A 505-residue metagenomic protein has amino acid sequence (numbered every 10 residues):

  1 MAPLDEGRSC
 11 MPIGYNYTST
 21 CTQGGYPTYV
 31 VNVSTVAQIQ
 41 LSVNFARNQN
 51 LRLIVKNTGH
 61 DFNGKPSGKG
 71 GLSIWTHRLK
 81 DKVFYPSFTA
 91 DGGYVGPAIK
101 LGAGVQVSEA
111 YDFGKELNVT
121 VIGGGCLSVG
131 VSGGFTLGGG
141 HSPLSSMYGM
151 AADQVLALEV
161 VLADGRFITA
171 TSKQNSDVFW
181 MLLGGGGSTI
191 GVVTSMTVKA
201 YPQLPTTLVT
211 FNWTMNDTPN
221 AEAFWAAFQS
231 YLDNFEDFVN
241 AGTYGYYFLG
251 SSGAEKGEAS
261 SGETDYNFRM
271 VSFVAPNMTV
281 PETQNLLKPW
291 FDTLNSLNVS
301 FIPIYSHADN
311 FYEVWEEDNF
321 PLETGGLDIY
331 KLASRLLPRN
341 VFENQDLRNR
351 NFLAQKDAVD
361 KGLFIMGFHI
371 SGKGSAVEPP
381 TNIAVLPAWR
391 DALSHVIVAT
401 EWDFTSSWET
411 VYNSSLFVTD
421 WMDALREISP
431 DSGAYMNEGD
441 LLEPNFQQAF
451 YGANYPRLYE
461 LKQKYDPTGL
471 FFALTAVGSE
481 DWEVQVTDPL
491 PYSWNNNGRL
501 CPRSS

Functional and structural regions predicted by a protein language model:
M1-S505: Soluble FAD-dependent oxygen oxidases
